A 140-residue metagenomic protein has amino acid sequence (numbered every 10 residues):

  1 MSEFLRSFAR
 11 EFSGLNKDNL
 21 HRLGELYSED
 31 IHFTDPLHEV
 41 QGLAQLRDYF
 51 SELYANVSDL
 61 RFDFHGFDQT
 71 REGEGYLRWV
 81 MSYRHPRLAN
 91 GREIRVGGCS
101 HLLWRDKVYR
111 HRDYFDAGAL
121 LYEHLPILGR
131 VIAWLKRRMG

Functional and structural regions predicted by a protein language model:
M1-E3, M139-G140: Basic/polar N-terminal segments that are highly enriched at the extreme N-terminus, encompassing both cleavable
S2-L26: Short acidic-aromatic low-complexity motifs
E3-F4, Q45, I94: Soluble or luminal CAZymes and related metallo-dependent hydrolases
F8-A9, Y27, L46, F50 (+2 more regions): Hydrophobic alpha-helical core bundles mediating ligand binding, dimerization, or RNAP-core interactions
R10, F33-P36, A89: A general structural-boundary detector
L20-G24, S28-G73: A solvent-exposed, acidic/Ser-Thr-rich amphipathic alpha-helical stretch
A55-R61, Q69-G140: A beta-strand edge to alpha-helix "cap/lid" segment located at domain peripheries
